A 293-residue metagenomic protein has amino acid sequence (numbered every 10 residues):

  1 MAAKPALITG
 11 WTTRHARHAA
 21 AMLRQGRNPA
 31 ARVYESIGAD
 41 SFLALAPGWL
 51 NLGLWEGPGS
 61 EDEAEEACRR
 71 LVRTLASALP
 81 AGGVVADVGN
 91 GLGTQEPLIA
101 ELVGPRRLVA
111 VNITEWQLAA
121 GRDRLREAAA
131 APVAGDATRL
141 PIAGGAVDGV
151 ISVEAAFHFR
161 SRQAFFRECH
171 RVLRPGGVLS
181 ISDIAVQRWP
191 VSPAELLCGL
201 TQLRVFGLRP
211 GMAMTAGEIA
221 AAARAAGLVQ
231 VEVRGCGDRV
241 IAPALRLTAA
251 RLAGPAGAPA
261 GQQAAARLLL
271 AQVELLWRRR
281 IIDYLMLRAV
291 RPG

Functional and structural regions predicted by a protein language model:
A2-L43: N-terminal auxiliary segments of SAM/dcSAM-dependent transferases
E65-A81: Conserved alpha-helix/loop element of class I SAM-dependent methyltransferases that forms part of the SAM/SAH-binding
A86-R139: Class I SAM-dependent methyltransferase SAM/SAH-binding core
T138-G149: A short acidic, Gly/Pro-enriched loop at the edge of an enzyme's catalytic core that lines a small-molecule cofactor
Q163-V178: A short glycine-rich, Lys/Arg-flanked "PGG" loop and its adjoining helix->strand segment in the class I
S180-Q202: Conserved class I S-adenosyl-L-methionine
Q202-E218: Acceptor-substrate binding/catalytic loop of class I
E232-G293: Conserved Class I S-adenosyl-L-methionine
